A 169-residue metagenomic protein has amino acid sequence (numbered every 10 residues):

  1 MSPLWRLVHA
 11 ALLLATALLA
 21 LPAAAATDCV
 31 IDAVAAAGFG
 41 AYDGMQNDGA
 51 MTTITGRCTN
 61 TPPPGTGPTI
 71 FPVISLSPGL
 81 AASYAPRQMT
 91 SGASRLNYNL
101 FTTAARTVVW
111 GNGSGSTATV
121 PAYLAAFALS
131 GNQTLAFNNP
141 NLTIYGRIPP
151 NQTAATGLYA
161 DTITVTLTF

Functional and structural regions predicted by a protein language model:
M1-L12: Bacterial N-terminal signal peptides that target proteins for export
A20-P22: N-terminal signal peptide c-region/cleavage motif recognized by signal peptidases
A24-N97, S130-F169: N-terminal small/polar-rich segments of proteins
G44, T103-A105: Residues that form or immediately flank small-molecule/cofactor binding pockets and catalytic motifs
R57-P63, A105-G113: Short regulatory "switch" loops immediately downstream of catalytic or recognition motifs within protein catalytic
S75-G79, N99-T103, G111-G115: Predominantly extracellular/luminal cell-surface or secreted proteins
T107-L135: Extended, solvent-exposed segments with strong compositional bias
